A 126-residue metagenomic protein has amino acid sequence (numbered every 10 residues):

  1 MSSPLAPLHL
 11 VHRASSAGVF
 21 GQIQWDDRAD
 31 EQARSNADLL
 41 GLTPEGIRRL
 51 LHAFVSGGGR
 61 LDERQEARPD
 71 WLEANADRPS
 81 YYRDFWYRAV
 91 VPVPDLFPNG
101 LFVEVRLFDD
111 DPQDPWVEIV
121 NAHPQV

Functional and structural regions predicted by a protein language model:
S2-R83: Compact soluble domain cores
G57-W116: Functional cores of ribonucleases/endoribonucleases
I119-V126: Short, solvent-exposed aromatic-acidic interface loops
